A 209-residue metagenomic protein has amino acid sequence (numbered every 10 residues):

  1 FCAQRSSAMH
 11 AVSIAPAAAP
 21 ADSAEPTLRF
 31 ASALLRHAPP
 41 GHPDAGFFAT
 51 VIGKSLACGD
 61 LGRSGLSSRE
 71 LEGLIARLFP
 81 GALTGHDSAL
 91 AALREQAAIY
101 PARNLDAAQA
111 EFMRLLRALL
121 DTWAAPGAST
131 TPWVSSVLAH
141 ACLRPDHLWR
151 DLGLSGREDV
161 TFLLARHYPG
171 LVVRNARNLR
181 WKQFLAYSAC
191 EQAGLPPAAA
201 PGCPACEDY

Functional and structural regions predicted by a protein language model:
S6-S7: Low-acidity, Ser/Thr- and Arg-rich intrinsically disordered low-complexity segments
H10-L185: Hydrophobic, aromatic-lined core segments that form the binding pocket/scaffold for planar heteroaromatic ligands
R177, W181-A205: Immediate flanking context of iron-sulfur cluster ligation sites
Y209: Cys/His-rich metal-chelating microdomains
